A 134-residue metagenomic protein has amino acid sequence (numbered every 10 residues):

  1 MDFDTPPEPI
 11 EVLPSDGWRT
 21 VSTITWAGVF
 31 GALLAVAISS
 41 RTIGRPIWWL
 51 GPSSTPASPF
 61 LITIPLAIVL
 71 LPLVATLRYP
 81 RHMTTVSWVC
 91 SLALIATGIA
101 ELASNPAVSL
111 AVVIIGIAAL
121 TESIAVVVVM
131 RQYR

Functional and structural regions predicted by a protein language model:
M1-G17: Short, Lys/Arg-rich, polar N-terminal cytosolic tail immediately upstream of the first transmembrane signal-anchor
D2-P7, P46-P56, Y133-R134: Cytoplasmic juxtamembrane interface segments
P14-A27, A118-R134: Membrane-water interface at the C-terminal end of transmembrane alpha helices
R19-L70: Hydrophobic transmembrane helix segments
W26-V36, P65-P72, L94-E101, A119-V126: Helical transmembrane-bundle signal
S53-A67, T97-A100, S109-L120: Alpha-helical transmembrane segments of polytopic membrane proteins
V69-T85: Juxtamembrane helix-break-helix junctions at the cytosolic face of small multi-pass alpha-helical membrane proteins
T85-I115, R131: Membrane-helix boundary connector in multi-pass membrane proteins
